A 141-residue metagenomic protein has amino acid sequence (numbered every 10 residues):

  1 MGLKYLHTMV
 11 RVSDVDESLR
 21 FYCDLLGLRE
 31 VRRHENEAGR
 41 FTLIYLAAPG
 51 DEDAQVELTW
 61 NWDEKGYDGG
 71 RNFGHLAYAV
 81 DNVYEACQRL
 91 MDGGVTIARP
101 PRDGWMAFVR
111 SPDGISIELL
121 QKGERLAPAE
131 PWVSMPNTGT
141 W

Functional and structural regions predicted by a protein language model:
M1-L3, P101: N-terminal intrinsically disordered, low-complexity tails enriched in polar/charged
G2, M9-D53: Core segments of cupin and vicinal oxygen chelate
K4-S13, T42-A48, E64-G93, W105-I115: Vicinal oxygen chelate
V31-H34, Y78, Y84-W141: Vicinal oxygen chelate
D51-E52, E64-K65, R125: Active-site/binding-pocket entry motifs
D53-Q55, S116: Short, mixed charged/polar active-site loops that provide acid/base catalysis or chelate metal/phosphate cofactors
